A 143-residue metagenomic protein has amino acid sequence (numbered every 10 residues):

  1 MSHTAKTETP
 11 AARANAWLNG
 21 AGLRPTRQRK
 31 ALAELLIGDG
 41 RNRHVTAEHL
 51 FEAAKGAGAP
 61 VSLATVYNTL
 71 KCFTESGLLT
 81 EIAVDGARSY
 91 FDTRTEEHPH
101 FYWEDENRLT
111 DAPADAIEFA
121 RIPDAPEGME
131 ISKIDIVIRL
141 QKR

Functional and structural regions predicted by a protein language model:
S2-A33: Short alpha-helical segments that sit at the start of domains
E34, E52, N68: DNA-binding alpha-helical recognition surfaces that contact promoter or target DNA
G38-R41, E75: The C-terminal cap of the DNA-recognition helix in HTH/winged-HTH DNA-binding domains, marking the helix-to-coil
G40, T46-G58: DNA-recognition alpha helix
V66-S76: Basic amphipathic alpha-helical segments that dock to polyanions
L78-R143: Non-DNA-binding regulatory cores of transcription-related proteins, predominantly C-terminal effector-binding
